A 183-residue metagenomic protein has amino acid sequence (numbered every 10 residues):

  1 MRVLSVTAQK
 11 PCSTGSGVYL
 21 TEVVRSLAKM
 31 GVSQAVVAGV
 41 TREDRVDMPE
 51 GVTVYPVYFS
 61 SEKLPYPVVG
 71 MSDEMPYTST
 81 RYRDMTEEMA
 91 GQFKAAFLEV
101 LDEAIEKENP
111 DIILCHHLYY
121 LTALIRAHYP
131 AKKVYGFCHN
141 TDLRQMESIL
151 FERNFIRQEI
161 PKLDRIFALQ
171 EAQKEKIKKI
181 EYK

Functional and structural regions predicted by a protein language model:
M1-Y58: N-terminal subdomain of nucleotide-sugar transferases
S16, G39, H116-L118, A168-Q170: Replace "coordinates the UDP/GDP/TDP-sugar" with "coordinates nucleotide-activated sugar donors
T41-A104: A conserved catalytic-core segment of Leloir-type glycosyltransferases
R42, Y120-L121, A172-K174: Alpha-helix capping/helix-boundary segments
F93-L98, Y135, T141-K162: Nucleotide-sugar donor phosphate/pyrophosphate-binding loop at the beta->alpha transition of glycosyltransferases
A104-E106, Q158-E159: Structural alpha-helical scaffold elements that stabilize or flank donor/cofactor-binding regions in carbohydrate
I112-C115, I125-Q145: Active-site proximal beta-strand in glycosyltransferases
D164-K183: A short, active-site helix/loop in glycosyltransferases that binds the activated sugar's phosphate group
